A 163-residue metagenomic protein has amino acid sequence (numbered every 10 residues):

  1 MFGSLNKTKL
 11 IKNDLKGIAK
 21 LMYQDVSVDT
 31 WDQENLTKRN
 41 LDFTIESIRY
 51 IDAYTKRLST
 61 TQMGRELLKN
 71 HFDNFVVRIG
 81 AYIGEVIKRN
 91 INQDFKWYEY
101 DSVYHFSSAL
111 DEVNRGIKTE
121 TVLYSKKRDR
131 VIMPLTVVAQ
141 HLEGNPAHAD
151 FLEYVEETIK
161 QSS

Functional and structural regions predicted by a protein language model:
M1-F75: N-terminal low-complexity, intrinsically disordered segments
S27, Q93, A147-D150: Acidic, low-complexity intrinsically disordered regions
W31, R39, Q62, N90 (+2 more regions): Amphipathic alpha-helical interaction segments
T55-L58, V86, N90-I91, H141-L142: Generic structural signal for hydrophobic core residues of well-folded globular domains
K69-T121: Amphipathic, interaction-prone secondary-structure segments
S107, D111-S163: A recognition module on extended beta-rich or small alphabeta surfaces enriched in W/G with H and D/E
